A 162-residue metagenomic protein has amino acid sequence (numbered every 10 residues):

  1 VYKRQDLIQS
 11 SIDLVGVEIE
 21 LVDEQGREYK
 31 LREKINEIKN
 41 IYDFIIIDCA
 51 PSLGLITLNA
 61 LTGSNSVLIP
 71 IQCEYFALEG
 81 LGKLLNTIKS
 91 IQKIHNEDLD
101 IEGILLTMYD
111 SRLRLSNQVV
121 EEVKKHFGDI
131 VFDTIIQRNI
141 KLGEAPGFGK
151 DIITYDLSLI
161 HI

Functional and structural regions predicted by a protein language model:
V1-Q5, I160-I162: Conserved small/polar residues in nucleotide/adenosyl-binding loops
K3-N40, H95, A145-F148: P-loop/Walker-type NTP enzyme "switch/lid" segment
K34-T57: Switch II (G3) loop of P-loop NTPases
N59-E74: Inter-motif core of Ras-like GTPase G domains
I71, L81-D100: Anionic-ligand binding region
K93-I160: C-terminal lobe/tail of nucleotide-utilizing enzymes
